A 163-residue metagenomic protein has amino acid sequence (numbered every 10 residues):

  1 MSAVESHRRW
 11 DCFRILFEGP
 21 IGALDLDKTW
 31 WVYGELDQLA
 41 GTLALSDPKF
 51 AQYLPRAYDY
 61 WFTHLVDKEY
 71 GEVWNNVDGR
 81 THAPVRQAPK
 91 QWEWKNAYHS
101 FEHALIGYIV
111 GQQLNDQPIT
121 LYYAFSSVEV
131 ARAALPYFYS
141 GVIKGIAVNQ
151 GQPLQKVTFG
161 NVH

Functional and structural regions predicted by a protein language model:
M1-H163: Glycan-recognition and catalytic cores of secretory/periplasmic carbohydrate-active enzymes
